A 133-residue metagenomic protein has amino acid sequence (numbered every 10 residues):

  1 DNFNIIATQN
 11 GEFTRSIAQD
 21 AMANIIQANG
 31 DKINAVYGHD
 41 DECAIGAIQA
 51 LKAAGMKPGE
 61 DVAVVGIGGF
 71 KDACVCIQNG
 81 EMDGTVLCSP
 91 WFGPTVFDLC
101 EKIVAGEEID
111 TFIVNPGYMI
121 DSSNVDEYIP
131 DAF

Functional and structural regions predicted by a protein language model:
D1-F133: A residue-level marker of the well-folded mature domains of exported/periplasmic proteins
